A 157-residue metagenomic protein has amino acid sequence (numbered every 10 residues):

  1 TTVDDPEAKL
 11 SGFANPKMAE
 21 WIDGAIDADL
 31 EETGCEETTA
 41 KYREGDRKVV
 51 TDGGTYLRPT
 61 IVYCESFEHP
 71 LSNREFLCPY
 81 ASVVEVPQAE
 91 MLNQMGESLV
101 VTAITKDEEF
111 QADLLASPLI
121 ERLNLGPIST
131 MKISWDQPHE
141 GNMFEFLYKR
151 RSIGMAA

Functional and structural regions predicted by a protein language model:
T1-A28, T38-D52, R74-E75: Flexible, acidic loop-helix segments that line cofactor/substrate-binding pockets
T1-T2, E31-T33, S117-N124: Structural alpha-beta junctions
A28-T33, E97-S98: Structured helix-beta-strand junction loops
G34-E36, S82: Conserved beta-strand segments of alpha/beta enzyme cores
V49-A157: Conserved C-terminal structural/oligomerization subdomain of aldehyde/semialdehyde dehydrogenase
